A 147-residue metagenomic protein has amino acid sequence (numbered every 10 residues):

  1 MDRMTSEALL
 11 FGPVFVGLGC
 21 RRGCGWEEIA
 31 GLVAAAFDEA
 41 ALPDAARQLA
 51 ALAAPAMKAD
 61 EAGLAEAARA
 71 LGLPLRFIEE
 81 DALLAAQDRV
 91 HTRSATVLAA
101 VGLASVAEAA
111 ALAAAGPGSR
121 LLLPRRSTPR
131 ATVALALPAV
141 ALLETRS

Functional and structural regions predicted by a protein language model:
M1-M57, E61, A136-P138, R146-S147: Conserved mixed alpha/beta catalytic, RNA-binding, or beta-rich assembly cores of soluble enzyme, regulatory
A8-L10, E108-S147: C-terminal edge-of-domain segments
V14-V16, A51, L75-R76, S119-L122 (+1 more regions): Structural motif
G31-L42, R69-L73, A104, A111-A115: Short, intrinsically disordered, mixed-charge
L42-A46, R76, G118: Secondary-structure boundary/capping residues
A53-V106: Long, charge-dense
